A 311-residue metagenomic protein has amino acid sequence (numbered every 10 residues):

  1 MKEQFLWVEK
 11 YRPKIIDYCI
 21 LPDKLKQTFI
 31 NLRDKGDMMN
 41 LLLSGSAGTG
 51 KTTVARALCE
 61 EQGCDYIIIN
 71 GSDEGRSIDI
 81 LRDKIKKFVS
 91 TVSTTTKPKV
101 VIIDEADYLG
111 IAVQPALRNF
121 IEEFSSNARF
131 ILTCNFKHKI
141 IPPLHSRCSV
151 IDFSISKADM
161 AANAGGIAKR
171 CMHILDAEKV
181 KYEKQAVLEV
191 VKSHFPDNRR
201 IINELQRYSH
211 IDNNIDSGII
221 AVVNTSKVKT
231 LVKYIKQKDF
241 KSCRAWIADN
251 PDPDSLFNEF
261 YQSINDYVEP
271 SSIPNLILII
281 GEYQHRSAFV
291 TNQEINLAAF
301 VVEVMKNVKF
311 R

Functional and structural regions predicted by a protein language model:
M1-K157, G166, Q206, I280 (+1 more regions): P-loop/Walker A NTP-binding region and its immediately flanking N-terminal helices in P-loop NTPase folds
K35, P196, K236-Q237: Charged, alpha-helical scaffolding/interaction elements associated with membrane systems
V101, L188-S193, R199-I211, A245-A248 (+1 more regions): C-terminal helical "lid" of AAA+/P-loop NTPase domains
C148, I155-Q185: Conserved small helical "lid"/interfacial subdomain of P-loop NTPases
K181-H194, G218, N224-K227: Short conserved motifs of the RecA-like P-loop NTPase core
E183-K184, S193-Q206, D254-N258, E294-I295: The conserved phosphate-sensing helix
I211-Q237: Loop-to-helix "switch" segment enriched in basic and acidic residues adjacent to catalytic/ligand pockets
L231-R311: Helix-rich C-terminal "collar"/helical-bundle subdomain used as an assembly and partner-interaction module in RFC-like
